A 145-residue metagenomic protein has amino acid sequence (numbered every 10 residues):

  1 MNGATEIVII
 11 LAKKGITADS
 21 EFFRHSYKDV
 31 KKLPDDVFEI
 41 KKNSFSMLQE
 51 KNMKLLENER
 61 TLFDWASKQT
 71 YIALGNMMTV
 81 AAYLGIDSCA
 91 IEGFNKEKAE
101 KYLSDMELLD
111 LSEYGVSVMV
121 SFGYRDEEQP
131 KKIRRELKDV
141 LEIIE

Functional and structural regions predicted by a protein language model:
M1-E145: Acidic, surface-exposed loops and disordered segments
